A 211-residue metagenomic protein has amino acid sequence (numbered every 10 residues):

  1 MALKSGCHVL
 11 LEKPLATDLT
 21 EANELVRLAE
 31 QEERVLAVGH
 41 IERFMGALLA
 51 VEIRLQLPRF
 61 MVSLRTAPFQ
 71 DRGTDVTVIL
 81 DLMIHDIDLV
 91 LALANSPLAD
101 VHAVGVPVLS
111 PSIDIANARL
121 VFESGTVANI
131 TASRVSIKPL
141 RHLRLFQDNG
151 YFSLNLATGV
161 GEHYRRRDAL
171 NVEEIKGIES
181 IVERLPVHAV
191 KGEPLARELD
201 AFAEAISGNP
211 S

Functional and structural regions predicted by a protein language model:
M1, G208-S211: Short, intrinsically disordered, charge-balanced linker/junction segments flanking boundaries in proteins
S5-C7, E32-V35, T126: A short helix->loop->beta-strand "cap" motif at the edges of active sites that frequently abuts
G6-H8, E12-P14: Short helix/strand-capping hinge loops at secondary-structure junctions that flank key functional elements
L11, L36-V38, L154: Hydrophobic residues in well-ordered beta-strands that form the structural core
A16-G73: A contiguous active-site-proximal alpha/beta segment in oxidoreductase catalytic domains
G39-G46, F69-L98, E198: Mid-domain beta-loop-alpha active-site segment that forms a flexible, acidic cofactor/metal-binding surface
T74-L80, R184-E193: A short glycine-threonine-serine/GTX helix/turn-capping micro-motif
I87-V160, G192-N209: Contiguous beta-strand/loop segments that form the cofactor/metal-binding neighborhood of enzyme cores
